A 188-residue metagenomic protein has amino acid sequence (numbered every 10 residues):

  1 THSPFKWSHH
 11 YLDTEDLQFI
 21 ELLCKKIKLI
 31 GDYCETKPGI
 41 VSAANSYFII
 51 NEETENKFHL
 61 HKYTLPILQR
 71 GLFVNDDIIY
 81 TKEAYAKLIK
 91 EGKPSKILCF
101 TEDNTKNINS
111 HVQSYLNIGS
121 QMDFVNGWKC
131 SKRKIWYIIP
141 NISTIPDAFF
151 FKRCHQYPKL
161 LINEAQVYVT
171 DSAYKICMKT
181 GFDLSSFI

Functional and structural regions predicted by a protein language model:
T1-F19: A conserved mid-domain beta-alpha-beta active-site/ligand-binding segment of alpha/beta enzyme cores
L17-I188: Polybasic, glycine- and aromatic-enriched phosphate-binding surface used to engage nucleic acids
